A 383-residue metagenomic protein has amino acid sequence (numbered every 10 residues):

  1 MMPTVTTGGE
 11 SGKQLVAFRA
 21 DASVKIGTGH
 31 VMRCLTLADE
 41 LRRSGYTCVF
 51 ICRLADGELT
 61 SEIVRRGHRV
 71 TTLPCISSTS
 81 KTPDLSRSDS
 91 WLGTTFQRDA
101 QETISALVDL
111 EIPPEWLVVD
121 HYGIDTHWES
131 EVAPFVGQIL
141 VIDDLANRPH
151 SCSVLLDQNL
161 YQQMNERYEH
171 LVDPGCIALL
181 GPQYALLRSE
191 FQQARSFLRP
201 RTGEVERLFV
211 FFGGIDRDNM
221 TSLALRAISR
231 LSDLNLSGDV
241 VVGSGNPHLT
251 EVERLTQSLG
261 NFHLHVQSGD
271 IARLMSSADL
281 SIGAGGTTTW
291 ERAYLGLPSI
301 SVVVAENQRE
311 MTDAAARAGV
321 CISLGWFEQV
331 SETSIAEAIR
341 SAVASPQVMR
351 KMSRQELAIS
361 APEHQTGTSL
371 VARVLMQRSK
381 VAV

Functional and structural regions predicted by a protein language model:
K13-G27: Nucleotide-activated donor-dependent transferases that construct or modify glycoconjugates
S44-Q101, G325-E328: Conserved nucleotide-sugar phosphate-binding/catalytic loop shared by glycosyltransferases and other
S151-N219, G245, L249-T250: A nucleotide-sugar donor-handling region in carbohydrate enzymes
R195-S196, T202-A278: Donor-nucleotide binding loops and adjacent catalytic segments primarily of GT-B fold Leloir glycosyltransferases
S276-T287: Acidic donor-binding loop of glycosyltransferase active sites
N307-R340: Change "using UDP/GDP/dTDP sugars" to "using nucleotide sugars
S341, V348-P362: A short, well-ordered alpha-helix in the C-terminal region of glycosyltransferases
P362-V383: C-terminal alpha-helical cap of glycosyltransferases
